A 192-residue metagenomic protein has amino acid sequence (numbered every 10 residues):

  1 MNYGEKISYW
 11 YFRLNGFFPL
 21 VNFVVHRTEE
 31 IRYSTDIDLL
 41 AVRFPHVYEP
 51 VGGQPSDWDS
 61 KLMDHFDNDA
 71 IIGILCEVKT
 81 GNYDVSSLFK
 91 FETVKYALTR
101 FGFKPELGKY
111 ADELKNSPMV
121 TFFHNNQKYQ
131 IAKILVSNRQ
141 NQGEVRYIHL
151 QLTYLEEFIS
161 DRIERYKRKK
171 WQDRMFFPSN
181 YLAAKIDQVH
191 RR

Functional and structural regions predicted by a protein language model:
M1-R192: Intrinsically disordered, low-complexity Ser/Thr/Pro/Gly-rich regulatory segments
